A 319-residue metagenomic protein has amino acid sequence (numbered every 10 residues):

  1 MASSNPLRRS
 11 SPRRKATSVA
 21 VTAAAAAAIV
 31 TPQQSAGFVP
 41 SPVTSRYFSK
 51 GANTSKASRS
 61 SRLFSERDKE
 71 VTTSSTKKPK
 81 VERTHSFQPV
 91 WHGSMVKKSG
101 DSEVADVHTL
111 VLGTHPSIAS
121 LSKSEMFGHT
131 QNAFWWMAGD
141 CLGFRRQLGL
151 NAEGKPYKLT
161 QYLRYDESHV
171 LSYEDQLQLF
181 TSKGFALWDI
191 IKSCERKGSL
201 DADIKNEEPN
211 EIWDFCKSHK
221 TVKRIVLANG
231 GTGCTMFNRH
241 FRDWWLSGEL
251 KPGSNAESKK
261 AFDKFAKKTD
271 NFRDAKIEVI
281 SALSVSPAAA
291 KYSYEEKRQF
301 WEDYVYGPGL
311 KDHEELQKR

Functional and structural regions predicted by a protein language model:
A2-V21, T31, F38-D106, H129-T130 (+3 more regions): C-terminal capping/extension of enzyme domains
A23-A27: Intrinsically disordered, low-complexity regions enriched in glycine and serine
S102-E103, Q176-F180, S218: Short, conserved, surface-exposed binding loops centered on an aromatic residue
V104-T114: Short, hydrophobic/glycine-enriched beta-strand segments
L112-S117, S284: Glycine-rich His-Gly loop
T114, F127-T130, M137-G143, H219-G233: Internal, well-ordered interaction modules that form the hydrophobic cores of assembly/scaffold domains in eukaryotic
S120-K205: Short, surface-exposed acidic-centric catalytic microdomains
S182-D243: Internal catalytic-core helix/loop-beta-alpha segment that presents or stabilizes conserved functional determinants
